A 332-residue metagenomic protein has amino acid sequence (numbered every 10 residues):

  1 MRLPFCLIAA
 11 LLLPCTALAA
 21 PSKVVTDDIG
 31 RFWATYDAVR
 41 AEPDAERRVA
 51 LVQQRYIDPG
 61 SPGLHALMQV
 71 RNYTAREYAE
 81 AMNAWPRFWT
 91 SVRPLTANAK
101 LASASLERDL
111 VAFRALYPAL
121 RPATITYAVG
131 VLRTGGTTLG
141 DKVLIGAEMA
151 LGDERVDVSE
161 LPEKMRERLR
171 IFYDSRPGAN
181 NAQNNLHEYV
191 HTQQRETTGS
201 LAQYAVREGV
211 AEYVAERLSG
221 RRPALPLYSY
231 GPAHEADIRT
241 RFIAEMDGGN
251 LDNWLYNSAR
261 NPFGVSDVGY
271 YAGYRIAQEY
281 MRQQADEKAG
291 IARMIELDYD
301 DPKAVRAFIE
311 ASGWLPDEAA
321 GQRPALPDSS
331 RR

Functional and structural regions predicted by a protein language model:
M1-P4: Positively charged n-region of N-terminal signal peptides that target proteins for export
C6-T16: Bacterial N-terminal signal peptides
A20-A79, N83: N-terminal mature-domain "stem" immediately C-terminal to a signal peptide or N-terminal signal-anchor/transmembrane
P21-D44, T198-E245, S312: Post-HExxH zinc-binding segment in Zn-dependent metallohydrolases
F32-E42, R55-P59, A112, L116-L120 (+7 more regions): Structured segments of extracytoplasmic/periplasmic soluble domains in secreted or envelope-associated proteins
Q53-G60, T124-T138, G231, L297-D300: Acidic helix-start/capping segments at beta-turn-to-alpha-helix junctions
Y56, I243-R332: Pan-zinc metallopeptidase signature
E80-G220, A224: Acidic/His-rich structured neighborhood in mature extracellular/periplasmic domains
